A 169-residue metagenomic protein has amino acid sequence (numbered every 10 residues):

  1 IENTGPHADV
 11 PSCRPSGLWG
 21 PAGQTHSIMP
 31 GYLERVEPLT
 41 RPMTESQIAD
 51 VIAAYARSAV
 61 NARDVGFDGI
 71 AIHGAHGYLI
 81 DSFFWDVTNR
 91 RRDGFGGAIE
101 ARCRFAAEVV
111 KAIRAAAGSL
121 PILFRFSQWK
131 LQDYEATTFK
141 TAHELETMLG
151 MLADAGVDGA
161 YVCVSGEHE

Functional and structural regions predicted by a protein language model:
I1-E169: Flavin-dependent oxidoreductase catalytic cores
